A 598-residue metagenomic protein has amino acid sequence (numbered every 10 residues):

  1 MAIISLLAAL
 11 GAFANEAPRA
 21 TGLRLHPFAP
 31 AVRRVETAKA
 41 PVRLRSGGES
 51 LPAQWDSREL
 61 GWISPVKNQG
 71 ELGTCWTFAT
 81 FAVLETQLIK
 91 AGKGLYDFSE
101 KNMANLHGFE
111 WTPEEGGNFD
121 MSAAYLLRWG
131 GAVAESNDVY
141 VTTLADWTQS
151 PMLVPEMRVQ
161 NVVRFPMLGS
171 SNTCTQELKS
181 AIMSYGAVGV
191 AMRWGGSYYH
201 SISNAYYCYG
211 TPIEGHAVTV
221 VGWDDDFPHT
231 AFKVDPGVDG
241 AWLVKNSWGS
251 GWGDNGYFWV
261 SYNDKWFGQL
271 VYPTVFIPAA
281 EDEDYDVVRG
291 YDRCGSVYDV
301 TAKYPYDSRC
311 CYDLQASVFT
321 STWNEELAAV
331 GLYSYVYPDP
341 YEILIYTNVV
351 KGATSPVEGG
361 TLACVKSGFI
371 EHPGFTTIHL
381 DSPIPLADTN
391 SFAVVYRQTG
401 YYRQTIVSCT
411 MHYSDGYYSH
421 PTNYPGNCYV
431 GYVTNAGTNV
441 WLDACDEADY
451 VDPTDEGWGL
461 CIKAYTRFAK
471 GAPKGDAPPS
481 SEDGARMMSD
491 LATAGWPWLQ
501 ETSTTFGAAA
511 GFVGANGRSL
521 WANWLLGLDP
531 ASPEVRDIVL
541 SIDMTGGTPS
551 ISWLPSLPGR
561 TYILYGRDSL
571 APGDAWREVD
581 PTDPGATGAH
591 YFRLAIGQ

Functional and structural regions predicted by a protein language model:
M1-A9: Bacterial N-terminal signal peptides
A12-E326, V336-G360, C364-K366: Catalytic-core signature of thiol
C75, L126, V190, V220 (+9 more regions): Residue-level detector of buried hydrophobic side-chain packing in well-ordered secondary-structure elements
S321, G331-V336, W553-L557: Non-cytosolic beta-sheet module surface loops
G331, E342-Y346, T561-Y565: Beta-strand signatures of extracellular beta-sandwich domains
P338-P425: Aromatic- and Gly/Pro-enriched, solvent-exposed loop/edge beta-strand patches characteristic of beta-rich domains
Y396-K470: Short, surface-exposed beta-strand/loop patches at domain edges that form aromatic-rich interfacial subsites
G471-Q598: Short, composition-biased motifs enriched in small/polar/acidic residues
